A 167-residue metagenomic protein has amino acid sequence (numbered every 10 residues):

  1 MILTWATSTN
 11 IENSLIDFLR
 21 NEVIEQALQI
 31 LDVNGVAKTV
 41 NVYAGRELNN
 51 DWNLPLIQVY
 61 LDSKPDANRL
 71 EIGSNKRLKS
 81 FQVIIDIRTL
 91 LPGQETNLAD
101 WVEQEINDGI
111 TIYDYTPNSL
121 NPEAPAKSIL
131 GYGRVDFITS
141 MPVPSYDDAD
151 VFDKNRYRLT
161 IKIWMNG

Functional and structural regions predicted by a protein language model:
M1-G73, T116-K127: Small/polar-rich, solvent-exposed N-terminal microdomains that initiate assembly or binding
M1-T9, L48, F137-Y146, G167: Compositionally biased, intrinsically disordered low-complexity segments enriched in polar/Pro/Gly and often Gln
N13-V33, T96-Q104, R158-G167: Short N-terminal helix-initiation segments at or just after the protein's N-terminus
L15, L19, V42, I57-V59 (+5 more regions): Hydrophobic beta-strand residues in large extracellular and virion-surface proteins
N49, N75, A149-V151: Generic marker of residues within folded, mature protein domains
S74-L78, R88-N121: Extracellular/virion structural assembly segments
N75-E95, D153-M165: Oligomerization/assembly interface segments of phage tail-like spikes and tubes
N107-W164: Acidic-leaning, charged glycine-interspersed low-complexity segments
